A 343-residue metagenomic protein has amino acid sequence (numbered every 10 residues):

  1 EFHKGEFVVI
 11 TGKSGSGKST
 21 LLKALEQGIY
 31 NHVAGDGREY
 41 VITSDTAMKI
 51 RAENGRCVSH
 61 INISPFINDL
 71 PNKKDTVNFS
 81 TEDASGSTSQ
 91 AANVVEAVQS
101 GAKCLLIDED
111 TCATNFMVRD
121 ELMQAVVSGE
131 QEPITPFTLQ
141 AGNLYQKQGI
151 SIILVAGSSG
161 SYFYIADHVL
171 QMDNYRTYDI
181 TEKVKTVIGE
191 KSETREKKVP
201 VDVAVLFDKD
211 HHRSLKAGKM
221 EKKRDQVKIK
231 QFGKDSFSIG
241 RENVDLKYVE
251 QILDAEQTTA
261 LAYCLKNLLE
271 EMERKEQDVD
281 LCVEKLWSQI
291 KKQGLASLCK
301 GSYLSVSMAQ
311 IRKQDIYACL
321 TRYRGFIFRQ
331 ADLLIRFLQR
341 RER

Functional and structural regions predicted by a protein language model:
E1-G5: Phosphate-binding P-loop
I10: Hydrophobic anchor at the beta1->P-loop junction of P-loop NTPases
G15-G17: Conserved glycine(s) of the Walker
L21-L25: Post-Walker A alpha-helix
E26-E39: Post-Walker A helix-loop "phosphate-sensing" segment adjacent to the P-loop in P-loop NTPases
R56-S87, V118-I134: Flexible beta-alpha connector loops of hexameric P-loop NTPases
A97-A141, Y145-Q146, S158-T186: Conserved P-loop NTPase nucleotide-binding/switch module
Q146-G149, V155-R343: Conserved NTP phosphate-binding and transfer environment spanning the P-loop NTPase/kinase superfamily
